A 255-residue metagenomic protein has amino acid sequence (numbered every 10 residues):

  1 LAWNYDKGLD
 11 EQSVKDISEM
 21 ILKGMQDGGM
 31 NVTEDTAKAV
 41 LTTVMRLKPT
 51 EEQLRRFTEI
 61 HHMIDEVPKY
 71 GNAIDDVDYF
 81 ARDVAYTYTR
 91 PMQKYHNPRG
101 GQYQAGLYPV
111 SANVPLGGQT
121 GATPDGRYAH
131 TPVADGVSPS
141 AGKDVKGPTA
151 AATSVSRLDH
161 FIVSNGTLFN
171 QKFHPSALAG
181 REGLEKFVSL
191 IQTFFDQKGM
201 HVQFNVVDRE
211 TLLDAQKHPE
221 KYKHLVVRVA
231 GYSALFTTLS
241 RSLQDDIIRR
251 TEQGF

Functional and structural regions predicted by a protein language model:
L1-F255: Acidic, glycine-enriched catalytic cores built around paired aspartates
